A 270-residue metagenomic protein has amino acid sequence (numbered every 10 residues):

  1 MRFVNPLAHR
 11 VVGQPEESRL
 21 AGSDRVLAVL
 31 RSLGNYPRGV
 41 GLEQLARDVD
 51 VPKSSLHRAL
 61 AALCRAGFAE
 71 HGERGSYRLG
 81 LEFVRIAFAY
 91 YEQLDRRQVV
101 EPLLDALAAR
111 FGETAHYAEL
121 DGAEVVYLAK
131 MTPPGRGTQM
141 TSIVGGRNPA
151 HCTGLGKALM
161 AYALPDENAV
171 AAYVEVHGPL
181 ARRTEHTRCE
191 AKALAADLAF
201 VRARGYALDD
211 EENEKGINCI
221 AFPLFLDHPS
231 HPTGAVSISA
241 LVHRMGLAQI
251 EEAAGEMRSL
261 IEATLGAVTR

Functional and structural regions predicted by a protein language model:
M1-R97, E262-A267: N-terminal helix-turn-helix
H9, G137-K215: Short, solvent-exposed recognition segments
L104-G112, H116: Short regulatory alpha-helical segment in sensory/regulatory domains of signaling proteins that mediates
H116-A118, V126-A129, I220-F222: Conserved hydrophobic/aromatic positions in well-ordered beta-strands
V125-M131, G137-T141: Amphipathic coiled-coil signal-relay and dimerization helices
H177-P179, I261-R270: Cysteine/selenocysteine-centered motifs that mediate thiol-based redox chemistry or coordinate metal-sulfur cofactors
T184-E262: Extended hydrophobic
